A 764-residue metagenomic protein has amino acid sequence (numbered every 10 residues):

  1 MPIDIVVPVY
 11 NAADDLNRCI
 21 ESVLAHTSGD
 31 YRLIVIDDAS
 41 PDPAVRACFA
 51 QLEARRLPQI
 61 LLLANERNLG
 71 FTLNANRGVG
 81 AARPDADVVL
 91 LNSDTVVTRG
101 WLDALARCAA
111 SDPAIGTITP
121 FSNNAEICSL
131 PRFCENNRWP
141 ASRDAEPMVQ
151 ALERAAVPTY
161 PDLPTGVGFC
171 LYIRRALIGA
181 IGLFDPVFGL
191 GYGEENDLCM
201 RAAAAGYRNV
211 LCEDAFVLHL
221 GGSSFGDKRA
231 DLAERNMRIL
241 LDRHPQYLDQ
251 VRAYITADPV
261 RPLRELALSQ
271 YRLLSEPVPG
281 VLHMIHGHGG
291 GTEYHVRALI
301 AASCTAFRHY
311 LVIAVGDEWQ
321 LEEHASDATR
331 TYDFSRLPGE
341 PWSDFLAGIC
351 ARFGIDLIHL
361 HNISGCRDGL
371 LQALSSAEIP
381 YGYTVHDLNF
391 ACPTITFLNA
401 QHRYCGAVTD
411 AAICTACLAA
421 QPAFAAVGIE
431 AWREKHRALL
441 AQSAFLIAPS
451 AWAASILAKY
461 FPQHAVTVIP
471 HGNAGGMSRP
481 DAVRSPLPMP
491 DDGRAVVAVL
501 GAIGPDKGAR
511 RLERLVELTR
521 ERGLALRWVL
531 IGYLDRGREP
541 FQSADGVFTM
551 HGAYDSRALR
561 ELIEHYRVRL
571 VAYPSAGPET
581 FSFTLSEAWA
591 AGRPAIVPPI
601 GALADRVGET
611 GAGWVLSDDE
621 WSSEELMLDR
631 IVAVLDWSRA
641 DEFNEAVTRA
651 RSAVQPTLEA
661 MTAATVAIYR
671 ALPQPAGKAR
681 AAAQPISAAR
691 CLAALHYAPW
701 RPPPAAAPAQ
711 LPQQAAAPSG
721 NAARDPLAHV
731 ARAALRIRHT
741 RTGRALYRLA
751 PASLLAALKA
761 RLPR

Functional and structural regions predicted by a protein language model:
E21-D30: Short, acidic, metal-binding catalytic loop of nucleotide-sugar glycosyltransferases
D37-C48, R67, D535: A conserved acidic beta->alpha catalytic loop
E53-L61, G537-H565: Nucleotide-activated donor-binding/catalytic signature segment of Leloir-type glycosyltransferases, i.e., the conserved
A64-A82: Glycine-rich, basic loop-to-helix element that forms the pyrophosphate-binding segment of sugar-nucleotide handling
L73, N124, R138-A176: A recurrent flexible, glycine/aromatic-enriched loop bordering the glycosyltransferase active site that acts as
T95-N136: Conserved donor NDP-sugar-binding/catalytic core segment of glycosyltransferases
G406-F445: Membrane-proximal helix-turn-helix segments that form the acceptor-binding/catalytic region of lipid-linked
D605-V634: Change "using UDP/GDP/dTDP sugars" to "using nucleotide sugars
